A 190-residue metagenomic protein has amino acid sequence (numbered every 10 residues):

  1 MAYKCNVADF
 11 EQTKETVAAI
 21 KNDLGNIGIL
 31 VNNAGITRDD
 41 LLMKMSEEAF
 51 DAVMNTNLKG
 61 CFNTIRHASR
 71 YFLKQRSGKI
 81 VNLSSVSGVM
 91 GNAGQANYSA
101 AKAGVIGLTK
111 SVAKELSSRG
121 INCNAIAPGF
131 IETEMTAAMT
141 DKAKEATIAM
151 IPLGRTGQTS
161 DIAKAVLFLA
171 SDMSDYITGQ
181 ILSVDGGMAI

Functional and structural regions predicted by a protein language model:
C5-E15, E47, S160-D161: The beta1-alpha1 cofactor-binding region of Rossmann-like NAD(H)/NADP(H)-dependent oxidoreductases
L41-L42, S46-M54, T136, T147: Substrate-binding pocket helix/loop in short-chain dehydrogenase/reductase
M43, M90-A96, S118-R119, G154 (+1 more regions): Active-site loop immediately N-terminal to the catalytic Tyr-X3-Lys motif of short-chain dehydrogenase/reductase
I65, A101, T109: Active-site helix of classical SDR
R70, K114-S118, D175: Alpha-helical segment proximal to the catalytic Tyr-Lys
S85: Residue(s) in the substrate-gating loop at a strand-loop-helix junction that position the organic substrate next
A125, I148-M173, I177, G186: C-terminal helical subdomain
